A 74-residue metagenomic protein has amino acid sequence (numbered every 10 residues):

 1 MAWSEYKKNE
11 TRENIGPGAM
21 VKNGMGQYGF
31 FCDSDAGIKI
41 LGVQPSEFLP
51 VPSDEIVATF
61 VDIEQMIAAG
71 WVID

Functional and structural regions predicted by a protein language model:
M1-D74: Terminus-proximal functional modules
